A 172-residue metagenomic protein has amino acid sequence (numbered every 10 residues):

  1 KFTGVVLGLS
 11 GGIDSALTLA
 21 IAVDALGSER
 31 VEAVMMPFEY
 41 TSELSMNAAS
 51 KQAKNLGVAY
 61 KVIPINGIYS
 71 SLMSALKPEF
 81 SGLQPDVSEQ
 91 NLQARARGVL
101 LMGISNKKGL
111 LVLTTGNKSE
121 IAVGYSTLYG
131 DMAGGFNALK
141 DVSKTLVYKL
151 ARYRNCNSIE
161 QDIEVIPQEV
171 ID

Functional and structural regions predicted by a protein language model:
K1-V6, L100-I104: Phosphate/ATP-binding catalytic cores across multiple sugar-kinase/actin-like superfamilies, primarily ASKHA
F2-V6, Q161-Q168: Flexible, glycine/charged-enriched surface loops at secondary-structure junctions
T3-L9, L111-T114: Short glycine-rich phosphate-binding loop at a beta-alpha junction
V5-L9, I13-S50: ATP-dependent adenylation/pyrophosphate-handling site
I13-L17, Y40-L44, V62, I68-L72 (+1 more regions): Flexible loop/turn segments at secondary-structure boundaries
I21-A22, N47-A49, L76-K77, S126-G130: Short, glycine/charged-enriched secondary-structure capping and boundary segments
L26, L56, E79-E160: Active-site adenylate/phosphate-handling loop in enzymes that bind or generate adenylated species
R30-V31, M35, E43-S88, A94 (+1 more regions): A conserved beta-strand->alpha-helix junction
